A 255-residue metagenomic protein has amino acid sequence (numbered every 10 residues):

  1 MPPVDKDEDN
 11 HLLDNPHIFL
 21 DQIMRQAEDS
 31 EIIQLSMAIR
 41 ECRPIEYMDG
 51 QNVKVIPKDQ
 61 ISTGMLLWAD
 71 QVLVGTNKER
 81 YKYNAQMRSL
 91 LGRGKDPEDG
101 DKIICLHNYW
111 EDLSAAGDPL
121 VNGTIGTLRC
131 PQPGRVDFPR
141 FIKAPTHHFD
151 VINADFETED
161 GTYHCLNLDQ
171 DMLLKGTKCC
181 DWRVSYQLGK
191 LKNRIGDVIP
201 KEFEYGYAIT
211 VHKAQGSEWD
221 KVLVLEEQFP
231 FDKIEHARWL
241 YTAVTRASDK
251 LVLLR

Functional and structural regions predicted by a protein language model:
M1-Y47: ASCE P-loop NTPase helicase motor core
D5-D7, I56-I61, T210-V211, A237-L240: A generic local structural motif
L13-H17, D21, A27, A69-R255: Core RecA-like ATPase module of SF1/SF2 helicases and allied nucleic-acid translocases
R25, M37-I45, K58, R88 (+2 more regions): Generic surface-pattern signal
S36-I39, V55, K102, R255: A sequence-level detector of short, solvent-exposed, charge-rich linear segments
E41-A85: Helicase P-loop NTPase motor core
